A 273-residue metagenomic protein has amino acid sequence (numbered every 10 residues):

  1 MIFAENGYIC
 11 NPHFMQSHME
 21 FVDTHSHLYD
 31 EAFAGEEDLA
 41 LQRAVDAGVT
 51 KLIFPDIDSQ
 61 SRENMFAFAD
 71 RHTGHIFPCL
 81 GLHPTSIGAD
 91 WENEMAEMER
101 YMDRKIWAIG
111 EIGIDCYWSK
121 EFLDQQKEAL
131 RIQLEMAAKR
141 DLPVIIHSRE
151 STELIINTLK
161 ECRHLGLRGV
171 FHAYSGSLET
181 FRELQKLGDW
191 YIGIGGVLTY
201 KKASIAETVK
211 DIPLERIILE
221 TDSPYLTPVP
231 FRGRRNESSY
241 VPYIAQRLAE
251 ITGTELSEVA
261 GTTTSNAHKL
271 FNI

Functional and structural regions predicted by a protein language model:
I2-I273: Mid-domain alpha/beta scaffold segments of enzyme catalytic cores
